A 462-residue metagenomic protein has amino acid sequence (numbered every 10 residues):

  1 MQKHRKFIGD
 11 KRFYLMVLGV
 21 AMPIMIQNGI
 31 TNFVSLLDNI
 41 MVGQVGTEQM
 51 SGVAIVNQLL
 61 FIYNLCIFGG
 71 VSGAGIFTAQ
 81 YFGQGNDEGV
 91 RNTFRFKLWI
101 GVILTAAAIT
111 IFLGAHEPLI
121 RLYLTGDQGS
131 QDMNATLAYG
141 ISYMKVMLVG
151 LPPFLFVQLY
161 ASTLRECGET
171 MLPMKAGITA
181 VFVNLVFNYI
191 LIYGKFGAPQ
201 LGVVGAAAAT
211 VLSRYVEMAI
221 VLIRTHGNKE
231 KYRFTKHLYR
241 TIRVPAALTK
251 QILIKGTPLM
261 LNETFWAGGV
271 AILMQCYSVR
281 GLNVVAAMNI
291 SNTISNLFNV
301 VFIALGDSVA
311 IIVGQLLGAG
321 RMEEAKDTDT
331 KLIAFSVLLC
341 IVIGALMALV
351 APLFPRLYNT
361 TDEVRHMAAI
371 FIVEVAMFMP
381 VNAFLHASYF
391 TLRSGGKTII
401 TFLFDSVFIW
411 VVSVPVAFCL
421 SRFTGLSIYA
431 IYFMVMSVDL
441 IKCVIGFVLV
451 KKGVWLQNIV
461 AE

Functional and structural regions predicted by a protein language model:
M1-A21, T78-G150, A198-G256, V313-F378 (+1 more regions): Short alpha-helical transmembrane segments in multi-pass integral membrane proteins
G19-D38, V146, A180, S213-E217 (+4 more regions): Transmembrane helical elements of multi-pass membrane transporters/channels
M25, G29, F33, L37 (+18 more regions): Generic alpha-helical transmembrane segments of integral inner-membrane proteins, especially permease/transport modules
I26, D38-V42, V53, T78-G83 (+22 more regions): Hydrophobic/aromatic residues within transmembrane alpha-helices of membrane transport systems, especially the TMDs
G29, F33-S51, I120-N134, I192-L201 (+6 more regions): Helix-terminus/linker motif at the lipid-water interface of multi-pass membrane proteins
T47-Q58, G140, M144, A207 (+3 more regions): Small-residue hotspots at the loop-to-helix junctions and early N-terminal turns of transmembrane alpha-helices
M50-T110, F154-P173, V285-A351, N382-F404: Small-residue-rich hydrophobic transmembrane alpha-helices
V71, V146-R165, P173-V181, A206-V221 (+5 more regions): Short runs within selected transmembrane alpha-helices of multi-pass transporters and secretion channels
